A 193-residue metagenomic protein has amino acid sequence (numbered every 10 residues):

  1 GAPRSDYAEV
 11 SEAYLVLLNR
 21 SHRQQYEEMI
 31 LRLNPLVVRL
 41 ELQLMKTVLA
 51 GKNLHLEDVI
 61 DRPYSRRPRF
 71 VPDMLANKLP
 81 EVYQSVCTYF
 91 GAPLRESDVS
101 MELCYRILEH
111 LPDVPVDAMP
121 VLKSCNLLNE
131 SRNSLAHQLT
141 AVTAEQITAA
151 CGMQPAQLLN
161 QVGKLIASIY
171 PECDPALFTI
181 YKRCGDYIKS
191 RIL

Functional and structural regions predicted by a protein language model:
G1-D6, K182-L193: Defense-system signaling and execution modules centered on TIR/cGAS-STING-like, death/scaffold domains and their
G1-Y7, R32, P68, P112-A118 (+2 more regions): Short, structured coil/loop segments at alpha-helix boundaries
P3-E102: Amphipathic alpha-helical interface elements
D6-E9, A13, R32, L128-S131 (+2 more regions): Alpha-helical structural motif
M29-L33, H55-V59, A144-I147, C151-Q154 (+2 more regions): A sequence-level detector of short, solvent-exposed, charge-rich linear segments
V71, K78, V82, E96-S100 (+4 more regions): Non-membrane alpha-helical secondary structure
M74, K78, V82-S85, Y89 (+5 more regions): Charge-rich, solvent-exposed alpha-helical interaction surfaces
R106-T179: Charge-enriched, short contiguous segments at helix-coil
